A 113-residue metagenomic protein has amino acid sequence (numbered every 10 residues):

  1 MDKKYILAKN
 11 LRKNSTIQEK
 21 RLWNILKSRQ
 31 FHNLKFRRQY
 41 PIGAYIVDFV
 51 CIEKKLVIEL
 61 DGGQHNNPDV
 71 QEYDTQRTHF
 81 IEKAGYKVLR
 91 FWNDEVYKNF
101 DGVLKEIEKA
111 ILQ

Functional and structural regions predicted by a protein language model:
M1-D2, K109-Q113: Intrinsically disordered, low-complexity and often Lys/Arg-enriched segments
M1-L34: Solvent-exposed, charged helical/coil patches that constitute nucleic-acid or partner-interaction surfaces
L11, S15, G43-A110: Basic, amphipathic alpha-helical patches used to engage nucleic acids or provide basic targeting signals, exemplified
F31-P41, Q71: Short gly/ser/thr-rich secondary-structure transition/capping motifs
